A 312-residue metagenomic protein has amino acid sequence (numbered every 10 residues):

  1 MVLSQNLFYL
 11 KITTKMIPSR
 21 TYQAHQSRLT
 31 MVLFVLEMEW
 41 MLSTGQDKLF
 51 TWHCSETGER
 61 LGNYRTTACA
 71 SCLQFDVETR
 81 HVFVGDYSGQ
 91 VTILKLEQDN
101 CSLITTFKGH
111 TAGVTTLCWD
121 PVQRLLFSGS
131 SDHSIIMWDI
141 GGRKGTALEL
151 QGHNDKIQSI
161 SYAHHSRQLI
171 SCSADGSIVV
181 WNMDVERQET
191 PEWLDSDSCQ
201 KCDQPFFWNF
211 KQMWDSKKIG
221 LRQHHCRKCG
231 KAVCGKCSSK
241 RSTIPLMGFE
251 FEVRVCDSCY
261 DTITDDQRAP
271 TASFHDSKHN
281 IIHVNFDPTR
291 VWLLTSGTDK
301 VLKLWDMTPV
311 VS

Functional and structural regions predicted by a protein language model:
M1-Q5, E37, T44-D47, E78 (+5 more regions): Conserved strand-to-loop turn within each blade of WD40 beta-propeller repeats
L3-L7, W40, L49, Q90 (+6 more regions): A conserved positional marker within WD40/Gbeta-like beta-propeller blades
L7-I12, F50-S55, V91-L96, I135-D139 (+2 more regions): WD40-repeat beta-propellers
L10-K11, P18-A24, T44, R60-T66 (+10 more regions): Short C-terminal beta-strands that terminate individual repeats in beta-propeller domains, predominantly WD40 blades
P18-R20, M38-L42, T51, R60-G62 (+11 more regions): Structural hallmark of WD40 beta-propellers
S27-F34, N63-F75, A112-W119, D155-Y162 (+2 more regions): Canonical WD40 repeat/beta-propeller blade segments in eukaryotic WD-repeat proteins
T115, W119, L125, S134 (+11 more regions): Intrinsically disordered, low-complexity regulatory regions in eukaryotic proteins
D184-S258, T262-Q267, S277: Cys/His-rich Zn2+-binding "zinc-finger" mini-domains, especially FYVE domains and B-box/RING-like TRIM modules
